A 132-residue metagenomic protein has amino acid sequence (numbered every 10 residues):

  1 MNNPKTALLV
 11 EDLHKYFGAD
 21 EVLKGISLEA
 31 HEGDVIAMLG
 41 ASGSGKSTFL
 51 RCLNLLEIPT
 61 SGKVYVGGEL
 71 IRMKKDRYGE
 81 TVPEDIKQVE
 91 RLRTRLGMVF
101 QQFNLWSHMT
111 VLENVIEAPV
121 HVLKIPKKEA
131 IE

Functional and structural regions predicted by a protein language model:
M1-H14: ABC-family P-loop ATPase nucleotide-binding domain
D20-E21, V89-E90, F103: Short coil-to-beta microelement around the adenine-binding A-loop and adjacent beta1/P-loop entry of ABC ATPase
L39-A41: The feature captures the beta-strand-to-loop junction immediately N-terminal to the Walker
L50, M109-E117: Short coil-to-helix segment of the ABC ATPase nucleotide-binding domain corresponding to the Q-loop/switch region
N54: Helix-to-loop junction immediately C-terminal to a conserved catalytic motif
G62-D76, I131-E132: Conserved ABC transporter NBD signature motif
I71-G97, K127-K128: ABC ATPase NBD coupling module
